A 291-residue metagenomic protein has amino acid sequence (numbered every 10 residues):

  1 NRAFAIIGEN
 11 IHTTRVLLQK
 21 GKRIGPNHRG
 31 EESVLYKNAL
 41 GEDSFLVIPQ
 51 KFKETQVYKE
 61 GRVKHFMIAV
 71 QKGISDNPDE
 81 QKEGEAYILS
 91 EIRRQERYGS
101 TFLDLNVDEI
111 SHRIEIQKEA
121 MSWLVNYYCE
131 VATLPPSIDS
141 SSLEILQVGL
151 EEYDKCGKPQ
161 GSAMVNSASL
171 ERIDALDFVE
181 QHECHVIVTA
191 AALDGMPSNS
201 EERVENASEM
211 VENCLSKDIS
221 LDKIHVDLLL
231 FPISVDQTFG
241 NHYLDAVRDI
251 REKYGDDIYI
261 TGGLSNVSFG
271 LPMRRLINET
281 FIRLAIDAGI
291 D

Functional and structural regions predicted by a protein language model:
N1-H225, I233-D291: Domain-level signal for soluble alpha/beta catalytic cores
L229: Short, well-ordered beta-to-alpha junction loops that form the rim of enzyme active sites and present histidine/acidic
